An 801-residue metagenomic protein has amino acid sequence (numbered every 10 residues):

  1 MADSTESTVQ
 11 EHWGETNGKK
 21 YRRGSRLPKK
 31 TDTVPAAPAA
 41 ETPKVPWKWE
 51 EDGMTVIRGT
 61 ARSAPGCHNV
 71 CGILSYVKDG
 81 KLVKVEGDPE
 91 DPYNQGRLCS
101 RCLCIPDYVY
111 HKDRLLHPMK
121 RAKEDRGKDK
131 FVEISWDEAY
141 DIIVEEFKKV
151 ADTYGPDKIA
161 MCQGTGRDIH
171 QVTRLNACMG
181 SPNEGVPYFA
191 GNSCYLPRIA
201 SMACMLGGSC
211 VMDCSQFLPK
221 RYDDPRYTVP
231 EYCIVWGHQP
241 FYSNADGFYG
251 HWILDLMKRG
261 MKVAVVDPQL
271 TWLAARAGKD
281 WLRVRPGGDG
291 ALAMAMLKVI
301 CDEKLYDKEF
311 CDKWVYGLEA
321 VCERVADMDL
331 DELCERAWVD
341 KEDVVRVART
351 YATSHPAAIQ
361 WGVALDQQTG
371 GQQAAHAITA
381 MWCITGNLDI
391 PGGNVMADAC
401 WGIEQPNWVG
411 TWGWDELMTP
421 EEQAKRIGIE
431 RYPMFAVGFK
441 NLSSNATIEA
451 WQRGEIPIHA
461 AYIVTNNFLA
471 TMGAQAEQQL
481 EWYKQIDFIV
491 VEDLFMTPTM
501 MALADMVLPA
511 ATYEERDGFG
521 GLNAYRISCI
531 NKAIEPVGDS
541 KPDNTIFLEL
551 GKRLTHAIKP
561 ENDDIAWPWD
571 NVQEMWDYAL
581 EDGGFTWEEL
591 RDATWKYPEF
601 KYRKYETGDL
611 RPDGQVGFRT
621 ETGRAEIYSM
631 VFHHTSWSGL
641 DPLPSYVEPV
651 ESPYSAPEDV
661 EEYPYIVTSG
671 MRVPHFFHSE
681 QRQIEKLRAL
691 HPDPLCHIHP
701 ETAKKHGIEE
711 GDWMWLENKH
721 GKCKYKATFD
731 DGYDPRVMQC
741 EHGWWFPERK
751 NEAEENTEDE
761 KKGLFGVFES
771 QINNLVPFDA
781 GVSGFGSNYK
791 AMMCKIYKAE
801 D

Functional and structural regions predicted by a protein language model:
M1-E303, D340, V464, L550 (+3 more regions): N-terminal export/assembly segments and adjacent metallocofactor-ligating motifs of anaerobic energy-metabolism
V9-P35, N544-A593, H678, Q683-H697 (+1 more regions): Long, contiguous, secondary-structure-rich segments that constitute the structural scaffold of globular domains
R121-E138, E303-K341, A533-Y628, V667 (+3 more regions): N-terminal leader/propeptide and maturation segments of large enzyme subunits in energy/redox metabolism and hydrolases
Y154-K158, Y306-C311, A358, D389-M396 (+1 more regions): Flexible, glycine/charged-enriched surface loops at secondary-structure junctions
T173-L254, R259-M261, V266, G290-M294 (+3 more regions): Extended redox/cofactor-interaction regions of prokaryotic respiratory oxidoreductases
D224, M506, E514-P536, G551 (+3 more regions): Glycine/threonine-rich phosphate-binding loop and adjacent beta-strand/alpha-helix elements that clamp
W236-H238, A277-G278, D327-D331, Q360-L365 (+1 more regions): Flexible glycine/proline-enriched surface loops and loop-helix/loop-strand junctions
M296, Y316-S443: Active-site phosphate/pyrophosphate-binding segments
